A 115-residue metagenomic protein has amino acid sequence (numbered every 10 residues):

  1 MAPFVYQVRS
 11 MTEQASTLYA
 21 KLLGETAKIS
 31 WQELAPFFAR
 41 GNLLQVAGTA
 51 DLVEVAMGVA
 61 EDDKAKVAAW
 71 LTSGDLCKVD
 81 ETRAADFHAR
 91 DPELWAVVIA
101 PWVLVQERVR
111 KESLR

Functional and structural regions predicted by a protein language model:
P3-E61: N-terminal, charge-rich interaction modules
E13-Q14, K66, V105-Q106: Short, surface-exposed polybasic-aromatic patches that bind anionic ligands, especially phosphate groups
I29, G41-L44, G74-K78, L94 (+1 more regions): Short secondary-structure junctions and interdomain/linker hinges
F38, V59, L71, H88-A89: Hydrophobic residues in alpha-helical segments
R40-L43, A68, A84, P101: Generic secondary-structure boundary/loop-capping signal
G48-A50, L71-D75, P101-V103: Generic secondary-structure microfeatures
E54-T82: Short, hydrophobic/π-rich interface segment
K78-R115: Short, compact, well-ordered microdomains
